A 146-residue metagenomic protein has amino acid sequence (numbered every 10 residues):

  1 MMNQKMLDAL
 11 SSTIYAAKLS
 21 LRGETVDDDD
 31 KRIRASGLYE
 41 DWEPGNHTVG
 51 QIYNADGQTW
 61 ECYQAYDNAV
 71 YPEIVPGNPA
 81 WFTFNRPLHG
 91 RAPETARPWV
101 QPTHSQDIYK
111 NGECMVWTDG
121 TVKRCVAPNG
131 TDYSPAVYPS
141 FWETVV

Functional and structural regions predicted by a protein language model:
M2-V146: Tryptophan-rich substrate-binding surfaces of secreted polymer-degrading and adhesive proteins
